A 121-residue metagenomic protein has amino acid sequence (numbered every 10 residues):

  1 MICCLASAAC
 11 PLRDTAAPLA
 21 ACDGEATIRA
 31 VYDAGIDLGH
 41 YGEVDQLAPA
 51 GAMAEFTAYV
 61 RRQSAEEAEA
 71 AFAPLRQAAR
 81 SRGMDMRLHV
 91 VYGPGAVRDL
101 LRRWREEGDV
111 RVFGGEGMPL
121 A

Functional and structural regions predicted by a protein language model:
M1-F56: Small/aliphatic-rich secondary-structure junction motif
S7-L12, Y92-A96, M118-P119: Short beta->alpha connector loops
L12-T15, A68-A73: Well-ordered, non-membrane alpha-helical segments in soluble/globular domains
A16-P18, L75, L100: Aromatic/hydrophobic pocket-lining residues that form π-stacking "cages" and hydrophobic walls in ligand
A30-Y32, V90-Y92, E116: A general secondary-structure junction signal
G51-A70: A short acidic, glycine-rich active-site loop that binds or catalyzes chemistry on phosphate/adenosine moieties
Q77-R111: Structural beta-alpha unit
R111-A121: Glycine-rich, Arg-bearing micro-motifs that act as flexible, cationic patches
